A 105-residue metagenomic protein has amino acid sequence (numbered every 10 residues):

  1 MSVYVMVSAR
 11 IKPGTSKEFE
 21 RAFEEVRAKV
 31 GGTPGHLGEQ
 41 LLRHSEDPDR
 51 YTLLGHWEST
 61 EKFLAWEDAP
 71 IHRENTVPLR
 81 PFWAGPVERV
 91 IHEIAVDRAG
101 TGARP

Functional and structural regions predicted by a protein language model:
M1-V3, K17-E18, P34-H36: Short, flexible segments with low predicted structural confidence
V3-R10, Q40-E67: Short, well-ordered beta-strand segments in beta-rich or mixed alpha/beta enzyme and ligand-binding folds
R10-E20: Short, surface-exposed ligand-recognition loops at beta-strand->loop->(often short) alpha-helix junctions that present
I11-P13, S59, E93-V96: Non-catalytic surface loops within mature trypsin-like serine protease
S16-E18, R50, K62-L64, R98-T101: Intrinsically disordered, low-complexity acidic/polar segments
E25-L37, H56-V90: An amphipathic, aromatic/His-enriched active-site/gating alpha helix that lines ligand/cofactor pockets
Q40-D49, V77-P105: Glycine-rich beta-strand-turn "strand-cap" elements at beta-sheet edges
